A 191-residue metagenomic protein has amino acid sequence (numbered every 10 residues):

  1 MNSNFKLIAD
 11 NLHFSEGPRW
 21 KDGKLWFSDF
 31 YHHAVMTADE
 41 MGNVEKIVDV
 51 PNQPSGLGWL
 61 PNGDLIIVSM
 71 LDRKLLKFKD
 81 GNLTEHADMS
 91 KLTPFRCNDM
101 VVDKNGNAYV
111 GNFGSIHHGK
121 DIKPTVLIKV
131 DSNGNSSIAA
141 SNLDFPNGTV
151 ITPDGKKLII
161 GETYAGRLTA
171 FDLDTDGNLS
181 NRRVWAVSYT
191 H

Functional and structural regions predicted by a protein language model:
N11, L25-Y31, L65-D72, A108-D121 (+1 more regions): Conserved beta-strand positions in repeat-built beta-propeller and related beta-rich domains
F14, Q53, R96, K123 (+1 more regions): Beta-rich catalytic cores
W20-D22, L60-N62, V102-N105, P153-D154: Residue-level detector of Asp-centered blade-edge/turn motifs that repeat once per structural unit in beta-propeller
A34-M36, K74-L76, V126-I128, R167-T169: A short loop-to-beta-strand structural motif that recurs across blades of beta-propeller domains
N82-K104, F113-S115: Asp-box/WD-like beta-propeller blade repeats and closely related beta-sheet repeat scaffolds
F171-G177: Short loop/turn segments immediately following beta-strands, especially the blade-tip and inter-blade linker loops
T190-H191: Conserved small/polar residues in nucleotide/adenosyl-binding loops
